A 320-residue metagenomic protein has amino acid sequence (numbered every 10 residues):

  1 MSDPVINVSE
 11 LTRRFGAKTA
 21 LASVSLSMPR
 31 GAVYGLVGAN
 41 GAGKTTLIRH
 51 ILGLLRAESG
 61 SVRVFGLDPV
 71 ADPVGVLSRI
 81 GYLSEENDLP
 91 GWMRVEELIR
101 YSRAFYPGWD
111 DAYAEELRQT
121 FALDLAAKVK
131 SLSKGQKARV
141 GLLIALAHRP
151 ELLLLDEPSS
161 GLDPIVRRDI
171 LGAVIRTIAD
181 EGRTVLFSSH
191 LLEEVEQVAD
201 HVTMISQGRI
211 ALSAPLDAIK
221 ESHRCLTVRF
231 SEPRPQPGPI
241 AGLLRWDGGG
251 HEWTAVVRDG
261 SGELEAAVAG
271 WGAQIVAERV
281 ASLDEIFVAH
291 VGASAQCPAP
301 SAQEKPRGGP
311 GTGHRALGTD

Functional and structural regions predicted by a protein language model:
M1-P4, G318-D320: Short, low-complexity, intrinsically disordered N-terminal peptides in bacterial proteins
D3-Q207, A211-L212: ABC transporter nucleotide-binding domains
R30, D163, E196, I240 (+2 more regions): Alpha-helix termination/capping residues and helix-transition junctions
R94, P215, R279-S282: Short loop/turn segments at beta->alpha junctions
A122, G182, L243, G270-G272: Glycine-centered loop/turn motif at secondary-structure junctions
P150-E157, R234-Q236, G262-E265: Short, surface-exposed beta-strand/loop "edge" segments at domain boundaries and coil↔beta transitions
R168-E263, A277: ABC transporter nucleotide-binding domain
V257-G309, G313-D320: C-terminal coupling/interaction segments
